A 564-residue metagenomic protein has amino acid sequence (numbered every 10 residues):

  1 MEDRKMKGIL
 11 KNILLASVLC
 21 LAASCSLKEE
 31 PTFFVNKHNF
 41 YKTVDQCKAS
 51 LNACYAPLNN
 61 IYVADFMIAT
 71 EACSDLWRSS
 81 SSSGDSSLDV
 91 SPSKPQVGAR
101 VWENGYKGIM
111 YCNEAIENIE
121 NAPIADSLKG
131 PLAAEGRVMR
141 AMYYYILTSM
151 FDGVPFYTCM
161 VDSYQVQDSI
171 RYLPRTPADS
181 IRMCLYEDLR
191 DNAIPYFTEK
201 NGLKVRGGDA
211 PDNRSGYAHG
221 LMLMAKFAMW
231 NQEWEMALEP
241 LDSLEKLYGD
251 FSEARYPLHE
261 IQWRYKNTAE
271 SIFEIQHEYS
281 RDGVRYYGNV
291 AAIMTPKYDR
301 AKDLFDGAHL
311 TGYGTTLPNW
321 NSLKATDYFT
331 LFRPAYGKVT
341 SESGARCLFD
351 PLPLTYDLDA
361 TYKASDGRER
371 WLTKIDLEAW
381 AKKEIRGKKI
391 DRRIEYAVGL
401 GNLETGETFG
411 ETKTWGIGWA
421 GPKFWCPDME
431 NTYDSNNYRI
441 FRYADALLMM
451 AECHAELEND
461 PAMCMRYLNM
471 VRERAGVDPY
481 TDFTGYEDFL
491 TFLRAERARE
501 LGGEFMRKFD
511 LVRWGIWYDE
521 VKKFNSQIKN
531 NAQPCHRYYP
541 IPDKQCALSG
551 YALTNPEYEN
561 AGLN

Functional and structural regions predicted by a protein language model:
S24-L27, G105-G108, A178, C184-Y186 (+6 more regions): Long, intrinsically disordered, low-complexity segments
C25-E71, E114, D179, Y265 (+2 more regions): Acidic, glycine-rich segments characteristic of secretory precursors and extracytoplasmic regions
H38, A64-S83, Y157-M160, E199-K302 (+5 more regions): Short, surface-exposed recognition loops and adjoining beta-strand edges that mediate ligand/DNA contacts, enriched
N39-N52, A56-P57, S83-F151, Y172-M183 (+4 more regions): Conserved, well-structured interaction surfaces
W234, D460-P461: TPR-repeat structural position
R333-R442: Flexible, polar/acidic helix-loop-strand segments at domain edges
